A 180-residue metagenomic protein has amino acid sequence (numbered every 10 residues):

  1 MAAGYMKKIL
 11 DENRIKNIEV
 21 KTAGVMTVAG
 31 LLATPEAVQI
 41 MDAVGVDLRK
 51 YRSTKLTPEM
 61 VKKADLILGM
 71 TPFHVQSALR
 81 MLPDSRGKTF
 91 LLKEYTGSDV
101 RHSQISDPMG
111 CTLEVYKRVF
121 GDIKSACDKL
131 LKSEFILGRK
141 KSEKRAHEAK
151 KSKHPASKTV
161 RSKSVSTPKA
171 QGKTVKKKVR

Functional and structural regions predicted by a protein language model:
M1-K63, K132-G138: Conserved active-site segments centered on acidic
I15-V20, V25-V28, V38, V44-V46 (+9 more regions): Extended aliphatic helical segments
V20, A33, A43, L48 (+6 more regions): Short, well-ordered helical secondary-structure segments
L66, P72-A149, R180: Phosphate-binding/catalytic loops
K140-R180: Polybasic, lysine-enriched low-complexity intrinsically disordered terminal tails
